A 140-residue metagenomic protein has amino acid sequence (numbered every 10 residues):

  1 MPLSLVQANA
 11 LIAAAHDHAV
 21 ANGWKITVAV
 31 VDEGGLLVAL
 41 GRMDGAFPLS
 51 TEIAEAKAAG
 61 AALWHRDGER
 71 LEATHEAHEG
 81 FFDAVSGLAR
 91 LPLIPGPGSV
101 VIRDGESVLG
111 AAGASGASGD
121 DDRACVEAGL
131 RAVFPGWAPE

Functional and structural regions predicted by a protein language model:
M1-I12, D17, S115-E140: Juxtadomain coupling helices with adjacent low-complexity linkers
L5-W24, H78-I94: Short, basic/aromatic recognition patches
V6, P48-L49, I53, R66 (+2 more regions): Residues at secondary-structure transition points
A15, G35, E106: Terminal peptide-recognition signature
V28-G34: Short hydrophobic alpha-helical segments used for membrane anchoring or interfacial signaling
V38-E79: Structured interaction and signal-relay segments at domain junctions
H65-P97, I102-D104, W137-E140: Cysteine/selenocysteine-centered motifs that mediate thiol-based redox chemistry or coordinate metal-sulfur cofactors
S86-R131: Extended hydrophobic
